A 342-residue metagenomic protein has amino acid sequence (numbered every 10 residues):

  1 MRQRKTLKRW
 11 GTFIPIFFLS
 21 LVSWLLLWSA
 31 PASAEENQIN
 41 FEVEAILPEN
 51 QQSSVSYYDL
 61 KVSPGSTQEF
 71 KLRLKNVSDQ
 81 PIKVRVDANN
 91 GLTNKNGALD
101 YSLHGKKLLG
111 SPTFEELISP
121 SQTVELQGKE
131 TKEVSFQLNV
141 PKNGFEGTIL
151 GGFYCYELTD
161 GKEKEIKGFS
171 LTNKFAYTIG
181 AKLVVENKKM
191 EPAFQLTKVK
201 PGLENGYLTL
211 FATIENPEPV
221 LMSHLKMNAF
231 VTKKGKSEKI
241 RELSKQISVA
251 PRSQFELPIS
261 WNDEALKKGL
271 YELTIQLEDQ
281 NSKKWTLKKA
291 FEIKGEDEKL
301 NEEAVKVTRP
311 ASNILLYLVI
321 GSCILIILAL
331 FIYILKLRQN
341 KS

Functional and structural regions predicted by a protein language model:
F13-L27: Bacterial N-terminal signal peptides
N37-Q68, M190-P192, P201-L203: N-terminal edge beta-strand
L60-Q80, L138, E204-E215: Short beta-strand elements of extracellular/lumenal beta-sandwich folds
S66-K75, I82-N89, N96, D100 (+1 more regions): Ligand-binding face of N-terminal immunoglobulin V-set domains in extracellular IgSF glycoproteins
I82-K107, Y154-Y156, P219-K236: Short acidic, flexible loop segments centered on an aromatic residue
K106-F145, T232-L266: Intrinsically disordered, low-complexity Pro/Gly/Ser/Thr-rich segments with frequent PxxP/GP/PP motifs and embedded
V184-V319: Membrane-proximal extracellular "stem/stalk" segments of glycoproteins immediately N-terminal to a transmembrane helix
V319-S342: C-terminal membrane-anchoring or membrane-association module
